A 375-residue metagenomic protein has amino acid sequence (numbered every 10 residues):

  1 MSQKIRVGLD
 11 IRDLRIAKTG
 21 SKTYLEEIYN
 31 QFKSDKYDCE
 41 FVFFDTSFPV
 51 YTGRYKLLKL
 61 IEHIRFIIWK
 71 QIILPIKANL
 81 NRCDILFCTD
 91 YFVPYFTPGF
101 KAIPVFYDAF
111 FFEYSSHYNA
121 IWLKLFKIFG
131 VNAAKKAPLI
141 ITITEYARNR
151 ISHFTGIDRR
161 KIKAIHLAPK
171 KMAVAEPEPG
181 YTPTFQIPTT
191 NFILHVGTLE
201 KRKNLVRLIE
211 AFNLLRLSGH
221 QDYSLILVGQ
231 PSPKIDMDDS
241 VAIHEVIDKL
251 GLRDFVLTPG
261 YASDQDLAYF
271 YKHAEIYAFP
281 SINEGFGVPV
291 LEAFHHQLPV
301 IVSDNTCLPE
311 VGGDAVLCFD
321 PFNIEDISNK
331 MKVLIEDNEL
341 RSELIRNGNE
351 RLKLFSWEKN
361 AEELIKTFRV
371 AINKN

Functional and structural regions predicted by a protein language model:
M1-N375: Carbohydrate transferase catalytic cores enriched for Leloir-type hexosyltransferases
